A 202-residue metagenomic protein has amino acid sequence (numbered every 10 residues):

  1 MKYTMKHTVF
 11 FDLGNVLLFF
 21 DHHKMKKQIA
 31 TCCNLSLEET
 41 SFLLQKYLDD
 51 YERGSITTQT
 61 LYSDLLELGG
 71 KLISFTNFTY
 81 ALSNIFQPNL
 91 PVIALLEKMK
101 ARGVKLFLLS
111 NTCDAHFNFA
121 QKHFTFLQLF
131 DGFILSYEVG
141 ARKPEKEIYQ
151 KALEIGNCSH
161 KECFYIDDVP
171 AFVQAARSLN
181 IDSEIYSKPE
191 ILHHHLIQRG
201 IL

Functional and structural regions predicted by a protein language model:
K2-L43, L179, K188: Active-site neighborhood of HAD-like aspartate-dependent phosphohydrolases
K2-M5, F11, C113-D114, N118-L202: Asp-based, Mg2+/Mn2+-dependent phosphohydrolase catalytic module
D12-N15, G54, M99, L108 (+2 more regions): Generic structural signal for small/hydrophobic residues in well-ordered secondary structure, especially within
F19, F107-N111: Short beta-strand segments
N34-L44, G70-Y80: Short, surface-exposed acidic
D50-F78: A metal-dependent, Asp-based hydrolase signature
N77-F107, K146: Short, acidic loop-to-helix structural element flanking the phosphoryl-transfer center in phosphate-processing enzymes
